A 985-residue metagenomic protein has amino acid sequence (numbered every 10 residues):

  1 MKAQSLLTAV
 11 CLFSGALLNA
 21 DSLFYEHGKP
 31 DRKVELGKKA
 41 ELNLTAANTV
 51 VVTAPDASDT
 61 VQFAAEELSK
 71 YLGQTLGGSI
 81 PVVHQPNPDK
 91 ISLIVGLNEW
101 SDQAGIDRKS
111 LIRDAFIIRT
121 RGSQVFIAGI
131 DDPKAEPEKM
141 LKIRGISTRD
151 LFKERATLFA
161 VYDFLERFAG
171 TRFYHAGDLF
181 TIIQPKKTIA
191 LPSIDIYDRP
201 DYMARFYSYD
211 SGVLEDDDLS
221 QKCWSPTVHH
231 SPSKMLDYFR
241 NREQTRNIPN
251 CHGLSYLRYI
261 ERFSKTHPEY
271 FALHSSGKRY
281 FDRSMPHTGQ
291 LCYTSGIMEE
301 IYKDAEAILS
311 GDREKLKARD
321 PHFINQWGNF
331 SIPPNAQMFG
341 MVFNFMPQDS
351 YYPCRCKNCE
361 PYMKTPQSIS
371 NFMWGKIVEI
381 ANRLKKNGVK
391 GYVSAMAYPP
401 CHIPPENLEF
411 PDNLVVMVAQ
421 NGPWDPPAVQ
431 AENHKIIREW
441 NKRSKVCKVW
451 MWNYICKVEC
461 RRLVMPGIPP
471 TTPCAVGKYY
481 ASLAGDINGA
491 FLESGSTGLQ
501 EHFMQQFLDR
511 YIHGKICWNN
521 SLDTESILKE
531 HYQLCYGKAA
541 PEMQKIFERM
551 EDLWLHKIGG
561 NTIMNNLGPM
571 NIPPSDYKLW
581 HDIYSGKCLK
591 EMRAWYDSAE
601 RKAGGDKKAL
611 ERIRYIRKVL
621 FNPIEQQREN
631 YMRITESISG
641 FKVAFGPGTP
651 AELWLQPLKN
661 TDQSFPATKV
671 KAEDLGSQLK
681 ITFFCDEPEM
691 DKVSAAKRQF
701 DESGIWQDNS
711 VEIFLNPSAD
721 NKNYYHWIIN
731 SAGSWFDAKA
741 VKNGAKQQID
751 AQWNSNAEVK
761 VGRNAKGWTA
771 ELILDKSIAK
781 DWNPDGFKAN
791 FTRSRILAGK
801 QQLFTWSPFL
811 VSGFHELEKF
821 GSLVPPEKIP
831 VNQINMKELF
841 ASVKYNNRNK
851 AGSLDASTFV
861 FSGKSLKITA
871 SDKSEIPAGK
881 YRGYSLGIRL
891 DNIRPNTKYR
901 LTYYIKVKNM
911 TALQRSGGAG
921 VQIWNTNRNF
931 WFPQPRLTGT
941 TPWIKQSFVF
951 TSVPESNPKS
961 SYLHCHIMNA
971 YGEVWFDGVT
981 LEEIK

Functional and structural regions predicted by a protein language model:
A20-I117, K186-D195: Acidic, contiguous N-terminal accessory segments
A64-E67, Y71, S110-G340, N344-W374 (+3 more regions): Feature activates predominantly on carbohydrate-active enzymes
L72, I301, V416, H531: Conserved, mostly hydrophobic/aromatic
Y293-I297, V418, E432-A539: Structured mid-domain segments that build the active-site/substrate or prosthetic-cofactor binding neighborhood
V378-I403, K448-C456, L492: Aromatic-lined carbohydrate-recognition surfaces of secreted/lumenal glycan-active proteins
Y511-I638, D891, P895, L901: Catalytic domains of carbohydrate-active enzymes that cleave complex glycans
R633-N832, T938, T980-I984: Structural preference for beta-rich elements and adjacent junctions enriched in aromatics
G799-Q801, F809-H815, P826-K985: Extracellular and organelle-lumenal recognition/adhesion modules and their flexible linkers in secreted
